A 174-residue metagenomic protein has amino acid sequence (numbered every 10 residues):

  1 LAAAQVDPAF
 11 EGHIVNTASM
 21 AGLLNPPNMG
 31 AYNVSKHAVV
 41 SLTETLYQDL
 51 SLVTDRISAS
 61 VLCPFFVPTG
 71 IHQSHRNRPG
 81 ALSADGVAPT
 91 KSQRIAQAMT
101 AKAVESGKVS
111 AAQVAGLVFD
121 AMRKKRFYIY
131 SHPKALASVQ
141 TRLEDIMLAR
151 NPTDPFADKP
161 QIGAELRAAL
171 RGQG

Functional and structural regions predicted by a protein language model:
A4-V6, L24, T45-I57: Active-site-adjacent segment of SDR/Rossmann-fold oxidoreductases
N16: Rossmann-fold scaffold of SDR-type NAD(P)-dependent oxidoreductases
S19: Residue(s) in the substrate-gating loop at a strand-loop-helix junction that position the organic substrate next
L24-A31: Active-site loop immediately N-terminal to the catalytic Tyr-X3-Lys motif of short-chain dehydrogenase/reductase
S35: Active-site helix of classical SDR
A38, L42-L50, L62: Hydrophobic alpha-helix immediately C-terminal to the catalytic Tyr-X-X-X-Lys motif of short-chain
S51-H132: SDR active-site lid
M147-G174: Non-catalytic terminal and boundary segments that flank Rossmann-like NAD(P)-dependent oxidoreductase
